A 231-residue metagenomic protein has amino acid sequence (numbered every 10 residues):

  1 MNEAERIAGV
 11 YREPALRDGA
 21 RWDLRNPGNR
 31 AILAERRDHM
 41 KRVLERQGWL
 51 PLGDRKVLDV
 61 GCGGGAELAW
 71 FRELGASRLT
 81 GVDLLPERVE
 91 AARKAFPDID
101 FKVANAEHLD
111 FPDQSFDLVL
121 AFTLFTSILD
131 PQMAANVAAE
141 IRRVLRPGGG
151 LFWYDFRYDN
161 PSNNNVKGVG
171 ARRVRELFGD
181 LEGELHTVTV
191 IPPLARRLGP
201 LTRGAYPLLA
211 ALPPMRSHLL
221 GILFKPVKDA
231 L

Functional and structural regions predicted by a protein language model:
M1-P51: Conserved class I S-adenosyl-L-methionine
L58, G64-H108: Class I SAM-dependent methyltransferase SAM/SAH-binding core
E107-V119: A short acidic, Gly/Pro-enriched loop at the edge of an enzyme's catalytic core that lines a small-molecule cofactor
A121-F125: A short beta-strand submotif of the Rossmann-like class I SAM-dependent methyltransferase core that lines
A135-P147: A short glycine-rich, Lys/Arg-flanked "PGG" loop and its adjoining helix->strand segment in the class I
G148-D155: Conserved beta-strand signature within the Rossmann-like core of class I S-adenosyl-L-methionine
V166-L181, L185-H186: Short alpha-helix
R172, H186-L231: A C-terminal cap/extension of S-adenosyl-L-methionine-dependent methyltransferases that defines the acceptor-substrate
